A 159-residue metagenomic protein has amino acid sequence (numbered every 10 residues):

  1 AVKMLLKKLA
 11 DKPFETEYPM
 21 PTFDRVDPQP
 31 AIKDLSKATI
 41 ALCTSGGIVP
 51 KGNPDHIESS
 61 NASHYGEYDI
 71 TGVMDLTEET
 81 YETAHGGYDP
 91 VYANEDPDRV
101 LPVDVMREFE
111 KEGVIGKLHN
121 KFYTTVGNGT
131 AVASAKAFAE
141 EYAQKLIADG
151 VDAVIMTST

Functional and structural regions predicted by a protein language model:
A1-T159: An N-terminal assembly and electron-transfer interface module characteristic of large anaerobic redox and radical
